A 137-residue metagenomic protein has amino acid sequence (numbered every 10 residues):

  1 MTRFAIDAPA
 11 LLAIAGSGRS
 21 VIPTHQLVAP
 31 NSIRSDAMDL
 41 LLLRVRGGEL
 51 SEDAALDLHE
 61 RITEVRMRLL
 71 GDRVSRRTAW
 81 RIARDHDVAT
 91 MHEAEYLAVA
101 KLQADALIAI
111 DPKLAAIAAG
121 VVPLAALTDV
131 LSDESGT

Functional and structural regions predicted by a protein language model:
M1-I33, R44, G48-L56: Short, well-structured N-terminal submotif of metal-dependent ribonuclease cores
L12, D39, A98: A cross-family signal for key residues in well-ordered alpha-helices that form functional helical elements
A13-I14, D36, T78, A116-I117: Phosphate- and divalent-cation-binding pockets in alpha/beta enzyme and binding domains that engage nucleotide-derived
R34, V99-T137: Acidic, PIN/NYN-like endoribonuclease modules and their adjacent C-terminal/linker elements
D36-L41, R61, T78-A79: A general alpha-helix detector
G48-G71: Short hydrophobic interaction/assembly module
R68-K113: Active-site neighborhoods of divalent-metal-dependent phosphate/nucleic-acid chemistry enzymes
